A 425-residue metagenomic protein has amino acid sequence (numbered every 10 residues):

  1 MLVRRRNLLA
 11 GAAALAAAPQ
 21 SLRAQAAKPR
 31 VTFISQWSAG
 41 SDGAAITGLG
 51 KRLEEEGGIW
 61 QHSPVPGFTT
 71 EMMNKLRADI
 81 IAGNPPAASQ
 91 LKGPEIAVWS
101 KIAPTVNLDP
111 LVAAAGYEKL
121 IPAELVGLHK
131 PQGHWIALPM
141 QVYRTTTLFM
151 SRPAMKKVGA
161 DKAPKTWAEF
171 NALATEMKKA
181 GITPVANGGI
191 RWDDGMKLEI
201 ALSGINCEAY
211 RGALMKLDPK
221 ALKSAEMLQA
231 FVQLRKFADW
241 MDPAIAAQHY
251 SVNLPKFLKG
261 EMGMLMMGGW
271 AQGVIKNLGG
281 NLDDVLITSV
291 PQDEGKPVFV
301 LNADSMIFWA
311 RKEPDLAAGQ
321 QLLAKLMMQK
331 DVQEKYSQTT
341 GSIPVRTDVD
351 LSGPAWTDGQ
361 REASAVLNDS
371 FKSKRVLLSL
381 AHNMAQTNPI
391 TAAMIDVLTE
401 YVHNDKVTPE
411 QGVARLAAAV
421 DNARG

Functional and structural regions predicted by a protein language model:
L2, N7-A14, S21-V98, I102 (+8 more regions): Conserved N-terminal structural module of periplasmic/extracytoplasmic solute-binding proteins
A18, W135-M140, T146, N171-P219 (+1 more regions): Extracytoplasmic/periplasmic solute-binding protein
P29, K51, E55-E56, K156-V158 (+6 more regions): Extracytoplasmic/periplasmic substrate-recognition and gating elements
P94-T146, N171, K197, L286-I287: Hinge/lid segment of periplasmic solute-binding proteins
P104, P110, W270-V274, M306-N388 (+1 more regions): Mature extracytoplasmic/periplasmic domains
D109-I121, G189, I205-Q229, N277-G280 (+2 more regions): Short, solvent-exposed loop/beta-turn-alpha elements that line the ligand-binding surface or hinge of extracytoplasmic
P139, M306, A365-A419: C-terminal capping/gating helix-and-loop segments adjacent to ligand/active sites or protein-protein/ligand interfaces
A174-E176, K216-A246: Glycine-centered hinge/linker elements that transmit conformational signals in sensory and ligand-binding systems
